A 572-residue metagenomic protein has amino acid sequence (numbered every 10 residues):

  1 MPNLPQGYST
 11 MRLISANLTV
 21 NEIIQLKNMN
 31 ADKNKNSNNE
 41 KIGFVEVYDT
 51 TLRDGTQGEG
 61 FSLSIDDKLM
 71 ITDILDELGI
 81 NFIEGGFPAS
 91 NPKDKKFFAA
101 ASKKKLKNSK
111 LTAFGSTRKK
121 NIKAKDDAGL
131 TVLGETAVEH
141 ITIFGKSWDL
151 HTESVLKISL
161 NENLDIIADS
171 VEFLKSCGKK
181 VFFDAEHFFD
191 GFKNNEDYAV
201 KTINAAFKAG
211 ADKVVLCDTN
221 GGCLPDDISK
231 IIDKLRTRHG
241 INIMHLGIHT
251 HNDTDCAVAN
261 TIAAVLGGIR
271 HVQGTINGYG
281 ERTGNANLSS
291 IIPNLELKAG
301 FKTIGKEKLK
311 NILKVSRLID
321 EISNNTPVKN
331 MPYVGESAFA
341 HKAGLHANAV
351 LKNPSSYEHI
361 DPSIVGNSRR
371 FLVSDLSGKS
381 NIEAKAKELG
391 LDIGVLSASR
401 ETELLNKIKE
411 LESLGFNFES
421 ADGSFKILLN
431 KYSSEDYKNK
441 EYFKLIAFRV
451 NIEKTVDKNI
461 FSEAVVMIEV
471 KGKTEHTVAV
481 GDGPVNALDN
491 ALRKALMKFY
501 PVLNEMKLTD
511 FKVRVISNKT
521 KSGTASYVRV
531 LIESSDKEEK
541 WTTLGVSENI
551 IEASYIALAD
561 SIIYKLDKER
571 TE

Functional and structural regions predicted by a protein language model:
G7, I14, T19-K123, R370-V373 (+1 more regions): N-terminal capping/small domains of soluble enzymes
T19, I23-V45, T51, P293 (+2 more regions): A mid-to-C-terminal "edge-of-domain" accessory segment
V47-T50, I83-G85, S109-G115, E139-I143 (+4 more regions): Hydrophobic faces of well-ordered beta-strands that scaffold small-molecule active sites in alpha/beta enzyme cores
L63-L78, K123-V181, F188-H239, I262 (+1 more regions): Alpha/beta enzyme core
N81-K105, F114-R118, G145-I158, E186-G191 (+2 more regions): Glycine-rich, proline-tolerant flexible connector loops at the mouths of alpha/beta enzymes
P92-S116, D165-G178, S229-L246: Alpha-helix-loop-beta-strand connector modules within alpha/beta enzyme cores
I232-A340: Catalytic alpha/beta core domains of metabolic enzymes, predominantly
E538-T571: Mixed-charge, glycine-accented linear interaction segment located at domain edges/termini
